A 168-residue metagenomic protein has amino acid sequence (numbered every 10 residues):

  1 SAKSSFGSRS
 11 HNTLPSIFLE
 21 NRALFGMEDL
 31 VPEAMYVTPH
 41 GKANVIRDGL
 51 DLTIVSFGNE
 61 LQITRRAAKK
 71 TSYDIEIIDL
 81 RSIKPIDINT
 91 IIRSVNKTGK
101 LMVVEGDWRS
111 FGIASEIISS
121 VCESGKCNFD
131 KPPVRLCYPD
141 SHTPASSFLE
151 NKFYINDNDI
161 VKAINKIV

Functional and structural regions predicted by a protein language model:
S1-H11, D74, K162-A163: Conserved thiamine diphosphate
A2, R9-N12, R47-D48, V95-N96: Flexible, charged surface loops at secondary-structure boundaries
L14-P15, P132: A generic secondary-structure signal marking the coil-to-beta-strand transition
R22-V168: Thiamine diphosphate
